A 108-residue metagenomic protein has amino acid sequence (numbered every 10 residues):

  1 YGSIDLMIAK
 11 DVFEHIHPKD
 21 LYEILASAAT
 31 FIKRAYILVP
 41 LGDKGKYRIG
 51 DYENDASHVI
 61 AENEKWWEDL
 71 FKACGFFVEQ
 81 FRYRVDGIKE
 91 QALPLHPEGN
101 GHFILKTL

Functional and structural regions predicted by a protein language model:
Y1, R48-I49, Q91-P94: Short secondary-structure transition/capping segments
Y1-Y47, W67, F103-T107: Conserved SAM-binding loop
D43-G45, D86-K89: Surface-exposed, flexible loop/turn segments at secondary-structure boundaries
R48-W66: Acceptor-substrate binding/catalytic loop of class I
F76-G87: Conserved S-adenosyl-L-methionine
G87-L108: Core SAM-dependent methyltransferase catalytic element
